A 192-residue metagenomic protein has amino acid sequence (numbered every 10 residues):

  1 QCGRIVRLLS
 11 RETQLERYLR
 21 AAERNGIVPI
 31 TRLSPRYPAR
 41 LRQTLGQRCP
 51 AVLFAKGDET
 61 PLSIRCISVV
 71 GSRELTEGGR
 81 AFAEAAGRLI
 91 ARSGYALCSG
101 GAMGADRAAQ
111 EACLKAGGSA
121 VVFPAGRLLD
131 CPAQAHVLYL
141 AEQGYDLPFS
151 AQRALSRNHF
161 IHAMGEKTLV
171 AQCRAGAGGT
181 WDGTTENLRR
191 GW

Functional and structural regions predicted by a protein language model:
Q1-S34: Short, small/acidic-rich helices and loops at N termini and domain boundaries of DNA replication/processing enzymes
R24-I27, T31-W192: Glycine-biased, small-residue-rich flexible motifs in mid-sequence functional cores and linkers
